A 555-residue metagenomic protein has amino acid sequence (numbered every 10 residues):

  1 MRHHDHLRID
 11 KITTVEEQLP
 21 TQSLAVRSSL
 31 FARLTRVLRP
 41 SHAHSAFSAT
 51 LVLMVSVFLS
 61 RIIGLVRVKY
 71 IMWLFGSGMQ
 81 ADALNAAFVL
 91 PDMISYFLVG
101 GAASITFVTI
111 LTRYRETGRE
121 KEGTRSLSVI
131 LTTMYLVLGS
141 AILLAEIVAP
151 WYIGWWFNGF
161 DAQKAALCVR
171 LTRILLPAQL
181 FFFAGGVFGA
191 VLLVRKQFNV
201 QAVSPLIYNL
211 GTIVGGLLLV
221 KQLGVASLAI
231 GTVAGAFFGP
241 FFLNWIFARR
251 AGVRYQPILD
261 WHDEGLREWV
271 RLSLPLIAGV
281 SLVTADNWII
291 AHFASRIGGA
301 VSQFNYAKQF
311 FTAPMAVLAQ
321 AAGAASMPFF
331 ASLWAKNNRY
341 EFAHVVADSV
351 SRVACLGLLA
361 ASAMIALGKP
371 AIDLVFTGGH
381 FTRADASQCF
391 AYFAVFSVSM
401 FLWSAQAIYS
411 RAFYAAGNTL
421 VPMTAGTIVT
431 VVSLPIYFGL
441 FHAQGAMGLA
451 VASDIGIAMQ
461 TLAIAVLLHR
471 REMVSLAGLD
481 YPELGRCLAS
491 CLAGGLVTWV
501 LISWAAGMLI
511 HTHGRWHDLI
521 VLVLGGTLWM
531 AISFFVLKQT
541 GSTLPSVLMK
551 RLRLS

Functional and structural regions predicted by a protein language model:
R2-S555: Membrane-embedded alpha-helical bundles of multi-pass transporters/translocases, especially carrier/permease families
